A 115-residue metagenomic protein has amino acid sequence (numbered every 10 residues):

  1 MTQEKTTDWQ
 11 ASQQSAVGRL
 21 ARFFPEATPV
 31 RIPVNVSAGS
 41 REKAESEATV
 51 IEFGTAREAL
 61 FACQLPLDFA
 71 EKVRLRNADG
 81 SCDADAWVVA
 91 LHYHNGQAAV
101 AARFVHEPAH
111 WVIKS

Functional and structural regions predicted by a protein language model:
M1-S115: Structured alpha-helical
